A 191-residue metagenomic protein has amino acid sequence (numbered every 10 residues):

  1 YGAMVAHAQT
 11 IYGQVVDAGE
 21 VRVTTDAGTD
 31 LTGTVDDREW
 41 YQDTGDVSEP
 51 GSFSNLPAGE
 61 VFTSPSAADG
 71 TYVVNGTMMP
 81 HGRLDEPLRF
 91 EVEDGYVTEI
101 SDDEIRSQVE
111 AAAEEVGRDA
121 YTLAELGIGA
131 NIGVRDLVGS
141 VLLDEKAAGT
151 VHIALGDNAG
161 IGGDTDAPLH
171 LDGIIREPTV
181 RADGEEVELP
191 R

Functional and structural regions predicted by a protein language model:
Y1-D85, R181, E185-P190: Active-site bordering "gate/hinge" segments that shape substrate access to catalytic or cofactor-binding pockets
V21-R22, D69-T71, T98, A124-L126 (+1 more regions): Structural motif
G28, R38, T77-M79, Y96-V97 (+4 more regions): Short, glycine-/Ser/Thr-/acidic-enriched flexible segments
T34-D36, D43-V47, R83-E86, S101-D103 (+3 more regions): A short secondary-structure junction signal
D69-T71, M78-D102, R106: Metallocofactor- and cofactor-centric catalytic cores in central/energy metabolism, strongly enriched
E93-G127, I132: A beta-strand-loop signature enriched in Asp, Gly, Thr, and Trp that corresponds to the sialidase/neuraminidase Asp-box
D119-E177: Cysteine/selenocysteine-centered motifs that mediate thiol-based redox chemistry or coordinate metal-sulfur cofactors
